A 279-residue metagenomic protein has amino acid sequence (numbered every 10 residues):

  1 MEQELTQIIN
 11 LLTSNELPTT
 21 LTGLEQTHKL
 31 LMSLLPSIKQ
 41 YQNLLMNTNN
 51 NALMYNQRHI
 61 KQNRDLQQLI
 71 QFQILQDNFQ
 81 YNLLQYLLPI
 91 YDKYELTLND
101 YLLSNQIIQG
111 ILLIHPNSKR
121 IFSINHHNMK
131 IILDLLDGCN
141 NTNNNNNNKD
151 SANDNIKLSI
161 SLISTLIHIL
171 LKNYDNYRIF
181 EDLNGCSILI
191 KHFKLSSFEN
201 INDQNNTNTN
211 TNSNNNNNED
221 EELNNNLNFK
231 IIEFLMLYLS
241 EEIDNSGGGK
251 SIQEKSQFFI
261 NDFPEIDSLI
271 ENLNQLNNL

Functional and structural regions predicted by a protein language model:
M1-L12: PEST-like, low-complexity acidic/proline-rich intrinsically disordered segments, predominantly at protein N-termini
Q7, I107, I131, L162-L166 (+2 more regions): Short, hydrophobic/aromatic alpha-helical segments in well-folded domains
Q7-I9, L83-Y91, I131-L136, I188-F193: Buried hydrophobic core positions in alpha-solenoid tandem helical repeats
T13-T22, Q26-L84, T97, Y101 (+3 more regions): Elongated alpha-helical scaffolds that mediate protein-protein interactions in large eukaryotic proteins, primarily
E16-M32, D92-L112, N140-T142, K149-L171 (+3 more regions): Alpha-helical solenoid repeats of the armadillo/HEAT superfamily in eukaryotic scaffolding/adaptor proteins
S37-Y41, L135-N140, F193-F198: Short, charged low-complexity intrinsically disordered segments located at boundaries of structured domains
Q42-Q68, N141-N153, F198-D220: Intrinsically disordered, low-complexity domain-flanking/linker segments in eukaryotic proteins, enriched
